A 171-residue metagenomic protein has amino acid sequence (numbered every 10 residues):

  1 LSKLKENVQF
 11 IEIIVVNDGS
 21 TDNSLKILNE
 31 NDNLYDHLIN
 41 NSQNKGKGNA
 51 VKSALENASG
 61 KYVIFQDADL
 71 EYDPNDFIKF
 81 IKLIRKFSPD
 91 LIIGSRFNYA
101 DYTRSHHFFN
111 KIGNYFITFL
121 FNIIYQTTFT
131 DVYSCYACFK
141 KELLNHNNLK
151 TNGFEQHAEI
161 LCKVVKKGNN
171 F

Functional and structural regions predicted by a protein language model:
S2-F10: Short, acidic, metal-binding catalytic loop of nucleotide-sugar glycosyltransferases
F10-I14, L25-N57: Conserved donor nucleotide-binding strand/loop of the catalytic core
I13, L91-I92, I160, F171: Hydrophobic/aromatic residues located in beta-strands of well-ordered beta-sheets within soluble catalytic
N17-K26, L70: A conserved acidic beta->alpha catalytic loop
D18, N41-Q43, A68: Cofactor-binding loops of NAD(P)H-dependent oxidoreductases, dominated by short-chain dehydrogenase/reductases
N41-N57, Y62, P74-F154: Acceptor/aglycone-binding surface of glycosyltransferases and processive sugar-polymer synthases
K61-D69: Short beta-strand-to-loop acidic/aromatic patch adjacent to the donor-nucleotide binding site
T128, L149-N152, L161-F171: Catalytic donor-sugar/metal-binding loop of nucleotide-sugar-dependent glycosyltransferases
